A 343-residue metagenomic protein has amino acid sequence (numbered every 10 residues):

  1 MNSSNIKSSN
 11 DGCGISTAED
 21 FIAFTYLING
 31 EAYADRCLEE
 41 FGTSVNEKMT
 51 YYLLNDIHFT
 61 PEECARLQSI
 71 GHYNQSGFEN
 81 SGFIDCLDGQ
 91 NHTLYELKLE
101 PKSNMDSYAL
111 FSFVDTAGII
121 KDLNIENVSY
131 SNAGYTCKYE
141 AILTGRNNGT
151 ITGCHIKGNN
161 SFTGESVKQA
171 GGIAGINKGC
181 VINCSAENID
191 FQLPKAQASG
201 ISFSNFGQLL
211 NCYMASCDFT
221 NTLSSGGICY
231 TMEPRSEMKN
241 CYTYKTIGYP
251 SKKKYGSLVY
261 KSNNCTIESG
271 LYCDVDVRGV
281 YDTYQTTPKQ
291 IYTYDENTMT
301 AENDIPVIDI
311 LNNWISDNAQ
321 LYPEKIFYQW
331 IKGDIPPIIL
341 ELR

Functional and structural regions predicted by a protein language model:
M1-R343: Surface-exposed repetitive/solenoidal architectures
